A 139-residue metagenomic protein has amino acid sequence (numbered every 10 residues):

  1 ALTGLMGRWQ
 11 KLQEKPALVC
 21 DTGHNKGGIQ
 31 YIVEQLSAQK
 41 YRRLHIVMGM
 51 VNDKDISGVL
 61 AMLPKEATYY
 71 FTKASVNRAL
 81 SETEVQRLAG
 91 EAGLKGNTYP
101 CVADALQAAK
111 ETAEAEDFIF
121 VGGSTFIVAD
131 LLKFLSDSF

Functional and structural regions predicted by a protein language model:
A1-T68: Nucleotide phosphate-binding/pyrophosphate-handling subdomain across enzymes that bind or process nucleotide phosphates
A17-L18, V59-F118: C-terminal helical cap/extension that packs against the catalytic core of soluble nucleotide-cofactor enzymes
I29-Q30, I56-G58, S81-E82, D130-K133: Short glycine-/acidic-enriched loop or helix-start segments at secondary-structure transitions that form or flank
L36, A89, A113, L135-F139: Active-site catalytic pocket residues across diverse enzymes, especially alpha/beta-hydrolases
M48-M50, V121-T125: Glycine-rich beta-strand-to-loop/alpha-helix junction loops that act as flexible
N52-K54, S75-R78, F126-I127: Short Gly/Pro-enriched loop/turn and capping motifs at secondary-structure junctions
S124-F139: Glycine/aspartate-rich loop-and-adjacent alpha/beta segment that forms the canonical ThDP
